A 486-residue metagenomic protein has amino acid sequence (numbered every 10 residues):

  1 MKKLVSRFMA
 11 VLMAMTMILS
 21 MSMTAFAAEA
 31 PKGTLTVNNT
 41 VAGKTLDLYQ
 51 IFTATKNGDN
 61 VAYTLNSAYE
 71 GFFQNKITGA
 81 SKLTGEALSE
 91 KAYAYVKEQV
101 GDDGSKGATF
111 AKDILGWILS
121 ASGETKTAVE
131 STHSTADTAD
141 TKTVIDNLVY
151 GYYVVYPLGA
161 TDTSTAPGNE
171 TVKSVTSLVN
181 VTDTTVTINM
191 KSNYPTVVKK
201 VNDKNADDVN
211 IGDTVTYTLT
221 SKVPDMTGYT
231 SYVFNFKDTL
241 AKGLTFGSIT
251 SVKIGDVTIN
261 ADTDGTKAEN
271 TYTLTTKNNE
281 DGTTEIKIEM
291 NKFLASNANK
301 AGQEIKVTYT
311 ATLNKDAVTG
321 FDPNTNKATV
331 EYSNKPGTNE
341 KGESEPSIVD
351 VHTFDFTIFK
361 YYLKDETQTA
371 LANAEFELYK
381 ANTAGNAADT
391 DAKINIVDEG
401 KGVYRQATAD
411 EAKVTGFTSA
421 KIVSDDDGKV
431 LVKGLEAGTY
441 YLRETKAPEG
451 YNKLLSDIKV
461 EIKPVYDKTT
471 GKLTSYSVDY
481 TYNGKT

Functional and structural regions predicted by a protein language model:
K2-T486: Solvent-exposed loop/turn and edge beta-strand elements of beta-rich ligand-binding domains
